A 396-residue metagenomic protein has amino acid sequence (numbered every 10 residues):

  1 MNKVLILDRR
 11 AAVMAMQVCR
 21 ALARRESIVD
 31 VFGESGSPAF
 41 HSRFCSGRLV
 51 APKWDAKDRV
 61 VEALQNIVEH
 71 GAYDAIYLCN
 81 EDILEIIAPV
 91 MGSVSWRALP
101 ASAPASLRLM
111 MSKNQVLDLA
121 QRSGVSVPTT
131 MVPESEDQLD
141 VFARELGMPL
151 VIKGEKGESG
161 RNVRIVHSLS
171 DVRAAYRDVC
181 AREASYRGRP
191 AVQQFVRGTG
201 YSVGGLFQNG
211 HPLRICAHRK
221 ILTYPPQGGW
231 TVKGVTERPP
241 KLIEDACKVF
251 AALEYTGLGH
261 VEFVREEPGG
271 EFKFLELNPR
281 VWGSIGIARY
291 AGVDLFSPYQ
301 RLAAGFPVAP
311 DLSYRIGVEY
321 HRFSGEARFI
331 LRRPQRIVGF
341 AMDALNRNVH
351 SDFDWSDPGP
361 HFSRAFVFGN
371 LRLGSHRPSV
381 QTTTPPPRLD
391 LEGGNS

Functional and structural regions predicted by a protein language model:
M1-S102, D137, F366-N395: ATP-binding N-terminal substructure of ATP-dependent carboxylate-amine bond-forming enzymes
S46, G92-N162: A conserved helix-loop-beta module that forms one wall/lid of the active-site cleft in ATP-utilizing catalytic domains
A120, A143-I165, S185-G198, I215-H218 (+1 more regions): ATP-grasp fold ATP-binding core
L139, R301-S396: Peripheral (often C-terminal) accessory segments that flank ATP-dependent C-N-forming ligase machineries
G160, I221-P225, T231, N278-G292: Glycine-rich phosphate/pyrophosphate-binding beta-alpha loops
R173-G229, G234-V249, V264-K273: Phosphate-binding site of ATP-dependent enzymes
A191, T256-H260, A309-R315: Flexible, glycine/charged-enriched surface loops at secondary-structure junctions
A251-G286: Conserved metal-phosphate-binding beta-hairpin within the catalytic cores of diverse ATP-dependent phosphoryl-transfer
